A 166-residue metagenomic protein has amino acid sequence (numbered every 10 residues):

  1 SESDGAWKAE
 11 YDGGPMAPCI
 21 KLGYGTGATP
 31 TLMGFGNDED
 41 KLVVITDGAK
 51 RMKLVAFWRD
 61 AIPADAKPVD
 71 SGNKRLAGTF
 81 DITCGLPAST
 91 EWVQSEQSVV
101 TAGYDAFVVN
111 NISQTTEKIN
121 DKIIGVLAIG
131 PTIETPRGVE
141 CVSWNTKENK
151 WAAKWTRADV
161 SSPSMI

Functional and structural regions predicted by a protein language model:
S1-S3, K8, K21-T31, N37-T46: Aromatic- and glycine-enriched pocket-lining scaffold segments that form the walls of small-molecule binding clefts
E2, M52-N73, I124-T146: Beta-propeller blade signature
D4-G23, V69-W92, N145-P163: Surface-exposed loop and turn segments in beta-propeller and other repeat-based domains that flank or scaffold
L22-G34, S89-T101, S162-M165: Beta-rich, blade/repeat-based domains predominating in secreted/periplasmic proteins but also intracellular
G23, D47-K50, W92, T132: Active-site-proximal structural scaffolding
G36, G48-A49, I112-Q114: Residue-level signature of beta-propeller blades and closely related beta-rich strand-turn architectures in secreted
G36-K41, P63-A66, E148: Short, solvent-exposed loop/turn segments that connect beta-strands within catalytic domains and beta-strand-rich
L42-V44, Q94-I166: Loop/turn-rich, solvent-exposed surfaces of beta-rich toroidal or solenoidal domains
